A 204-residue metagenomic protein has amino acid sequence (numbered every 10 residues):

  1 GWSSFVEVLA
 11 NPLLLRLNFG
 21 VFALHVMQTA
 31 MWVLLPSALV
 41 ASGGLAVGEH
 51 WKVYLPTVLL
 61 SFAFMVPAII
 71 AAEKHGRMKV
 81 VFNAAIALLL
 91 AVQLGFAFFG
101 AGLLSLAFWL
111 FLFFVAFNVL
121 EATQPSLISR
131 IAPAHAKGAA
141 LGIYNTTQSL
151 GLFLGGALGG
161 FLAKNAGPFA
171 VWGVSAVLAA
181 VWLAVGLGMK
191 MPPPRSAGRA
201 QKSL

Functional and structural regions predicted by a protein language model:
G1-G20, L204: Juxtamembrane intracellular "pre-TM" segments in multi-pass secondary transporters
V33-E49: Short amphipathic helix-loop junctions that connect adjacent transmembrane helices in Major Facilitator Superfamily/SLC
A63-R77, A163: Helix-to-loop junctions at the C-terminal end of transmembrane segments in multipass secondary transporters
V80-G95, A176: Structural signature of the two symmetry-related core transmembrane helices
V119-A132: Intracellular juxtamembrane helix-capping segments at the cytosolic ends of symmetry-related transmembrane helices
H135-K164: A late C-terminal transmembrane helix in Major Facilitator Superfamily
F161-A179: A membrane-interface helix-boundary motif in multi-pass transporters
V174-L204: Multi-pass alpha-helical transporter architecture, strongest for 12-TM Major Facilitator/SLC carriers used
